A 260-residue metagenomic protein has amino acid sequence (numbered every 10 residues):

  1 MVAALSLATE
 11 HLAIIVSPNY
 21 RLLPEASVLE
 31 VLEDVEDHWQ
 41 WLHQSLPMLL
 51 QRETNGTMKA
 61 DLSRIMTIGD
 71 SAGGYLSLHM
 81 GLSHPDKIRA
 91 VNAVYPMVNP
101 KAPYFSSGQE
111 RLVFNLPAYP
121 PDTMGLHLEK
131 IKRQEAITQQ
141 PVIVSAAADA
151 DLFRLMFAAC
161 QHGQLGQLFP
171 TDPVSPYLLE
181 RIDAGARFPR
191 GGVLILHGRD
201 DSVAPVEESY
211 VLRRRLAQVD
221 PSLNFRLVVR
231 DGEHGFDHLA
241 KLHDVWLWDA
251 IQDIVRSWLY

Functional and structural regions predicted by a protein language model:
M1-A4, Y20, L29, E207-E208: The serine-hydrolase catalytic nucleophile loop
M1-V16: Short amphipathic alpha-helix adjacent to the substrate-entry channel of hydrolases
I14, N19-L23, M97, G232-E233: Short beta-to-alpha linker loops that shape the active-site pocket of alpha/beta-hydrolase fold enzymes
E36-D122: Primarily recognizes the serine-hydrolase "nucleophile elbow" in alpha/beta-hydrolase and SGNH/GDSL folds
L116-D231: Serine-hydrolase catalytic core
V203, G232-V245: Catalytic histidine-centered segment of alpha/beta-hydrolase-like enzymes
A240-Y260: Catalytic active-site module of serine/aspartate enzymes centered on a nucleophile-bearing elbow/loop
